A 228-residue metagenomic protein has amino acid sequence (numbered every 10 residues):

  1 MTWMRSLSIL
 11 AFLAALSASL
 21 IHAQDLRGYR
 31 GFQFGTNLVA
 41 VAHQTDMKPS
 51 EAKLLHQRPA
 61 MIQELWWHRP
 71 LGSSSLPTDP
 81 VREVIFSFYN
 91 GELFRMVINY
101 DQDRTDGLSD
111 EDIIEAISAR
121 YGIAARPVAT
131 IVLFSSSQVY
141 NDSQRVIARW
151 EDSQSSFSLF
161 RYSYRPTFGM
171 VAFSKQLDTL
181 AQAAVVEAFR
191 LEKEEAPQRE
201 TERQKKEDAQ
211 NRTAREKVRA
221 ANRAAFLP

Functional and structural regions predicted by a protein language model:
M1-R5: N-terminal secretory signal peptides that target proteins for export/translocation
S6, R69-P70, S153: Enriched - but not universal
S6-S8, R27, V81, R145: Short beta-strand-initiation
L7-A18: Bacterial N-terminal signal peptides
S19-A23: Sec/Tat signal peptide C-region and signal peptidase I cleavage site
Q24-P59, Y100-P228: Non-cytosolic coordination micro-motifs
Q63-S109: Mid-chain, structured segments of secreted extracytoplasmic proteins
